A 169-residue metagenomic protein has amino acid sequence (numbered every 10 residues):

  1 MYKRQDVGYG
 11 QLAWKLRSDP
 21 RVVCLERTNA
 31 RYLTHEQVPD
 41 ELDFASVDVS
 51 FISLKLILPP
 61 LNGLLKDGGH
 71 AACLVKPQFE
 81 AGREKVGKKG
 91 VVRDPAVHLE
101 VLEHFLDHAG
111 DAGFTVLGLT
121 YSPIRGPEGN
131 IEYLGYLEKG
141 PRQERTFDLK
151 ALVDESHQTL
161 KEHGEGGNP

Functional and structural regions predicted by a protein language model:
M1-Y2: Short, small-residue-biased leader/transition segments that mark boundaries at the very start of proteins
P20-R31: Conserved SAM-binding strand-loop segment of SAM-dependent methyltransferases
R31-F44: A short acidic, Gly/Pro-enriched loop at the edge of an enzyme's catalytic core that lines a small-molecule cofactor
K55-A72: A short glycine-rich, Lys/Arg-flanked "PGG" loop and its adjoining helix->strand segment in the class I
P77-D94: Short, glycine-/aromatic-enriched active-site segment of Class I SAM-dependent methyltransferases
H98-A112: Short alpha-helix
F114-P123: Conserved S-adenosyl-L-methionine
I131, G135-P169: Flexible, glycine-/basic-rich loop-and-beta segments that form/coincide with the SAM-dependent methyltransferase
